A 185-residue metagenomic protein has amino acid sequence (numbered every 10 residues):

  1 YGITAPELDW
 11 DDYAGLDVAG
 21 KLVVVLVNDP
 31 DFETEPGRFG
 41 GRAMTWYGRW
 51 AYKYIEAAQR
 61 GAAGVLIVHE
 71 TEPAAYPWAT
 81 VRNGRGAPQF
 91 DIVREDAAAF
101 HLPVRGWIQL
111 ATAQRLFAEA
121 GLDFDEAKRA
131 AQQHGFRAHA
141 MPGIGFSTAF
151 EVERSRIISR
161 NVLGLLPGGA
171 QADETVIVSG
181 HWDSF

Functional and structural regions predicted by a protein language model:
Y1-D96, L102-V104, P167, A172: Extracellular/luminal Protease-associated
Y1-G15, A98-F185: Soluble metallo-hydrolase cores and metallopeptidase-like ectodomains found primarily in the secretory/periplasmic
